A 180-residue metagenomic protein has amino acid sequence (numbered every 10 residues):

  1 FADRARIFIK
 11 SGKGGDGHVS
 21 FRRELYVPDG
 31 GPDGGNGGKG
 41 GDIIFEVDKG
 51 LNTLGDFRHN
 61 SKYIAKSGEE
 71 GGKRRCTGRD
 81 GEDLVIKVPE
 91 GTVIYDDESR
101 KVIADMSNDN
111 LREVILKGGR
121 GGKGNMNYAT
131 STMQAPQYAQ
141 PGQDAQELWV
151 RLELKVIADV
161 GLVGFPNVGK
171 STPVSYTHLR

Functional and structural regions predicted by a protein language model:
F1-V168: Conserved P-loop NTPase architecture
S171: Walker A/P-loop
T177-R180: Conserved small/polar residues in nucleotide/adenosyl-binding loops
